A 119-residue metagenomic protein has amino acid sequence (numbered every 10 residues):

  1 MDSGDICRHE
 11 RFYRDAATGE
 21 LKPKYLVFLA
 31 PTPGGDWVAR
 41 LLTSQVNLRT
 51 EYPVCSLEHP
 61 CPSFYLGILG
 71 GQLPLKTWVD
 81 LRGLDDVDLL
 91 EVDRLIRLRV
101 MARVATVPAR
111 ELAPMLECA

Functional and structural regions predicted by a protein language model:
D15-P23, F28-G67: Compact nucleic-acid interaction/catalytic patches
P60-A119: C-terminal terminal-subdomain/extension
